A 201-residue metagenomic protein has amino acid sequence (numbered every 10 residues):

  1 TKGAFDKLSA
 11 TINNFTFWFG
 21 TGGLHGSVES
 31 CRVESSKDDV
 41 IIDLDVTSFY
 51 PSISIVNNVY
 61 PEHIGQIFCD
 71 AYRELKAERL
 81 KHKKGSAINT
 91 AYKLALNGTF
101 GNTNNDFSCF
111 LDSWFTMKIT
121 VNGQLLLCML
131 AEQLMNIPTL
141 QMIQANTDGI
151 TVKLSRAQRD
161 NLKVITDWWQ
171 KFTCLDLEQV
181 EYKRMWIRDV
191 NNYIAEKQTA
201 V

Functional and structural regions predicted by a protein language model:
T1-V201: Conserved acidic
